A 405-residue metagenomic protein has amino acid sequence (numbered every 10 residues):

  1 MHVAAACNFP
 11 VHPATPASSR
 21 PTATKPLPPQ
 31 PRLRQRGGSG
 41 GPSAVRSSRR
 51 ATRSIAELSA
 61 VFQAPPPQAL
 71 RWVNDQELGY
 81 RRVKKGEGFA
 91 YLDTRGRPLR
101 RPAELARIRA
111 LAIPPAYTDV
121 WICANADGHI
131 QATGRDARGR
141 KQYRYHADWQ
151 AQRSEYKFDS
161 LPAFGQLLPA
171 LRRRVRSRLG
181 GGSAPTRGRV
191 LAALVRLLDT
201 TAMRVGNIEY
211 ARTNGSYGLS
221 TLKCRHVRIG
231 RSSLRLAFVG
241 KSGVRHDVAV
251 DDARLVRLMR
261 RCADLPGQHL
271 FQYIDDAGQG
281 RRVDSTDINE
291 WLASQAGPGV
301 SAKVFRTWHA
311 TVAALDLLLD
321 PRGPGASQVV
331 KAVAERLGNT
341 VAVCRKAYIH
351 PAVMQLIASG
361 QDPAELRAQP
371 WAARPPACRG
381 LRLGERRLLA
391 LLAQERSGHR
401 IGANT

Functional and structural regions predicted by a protein language model:
M1-A14, P28: Residue-level detector of structural "landmarks"
C7, A17-P21, P26, R36 (+1 more regions): Low-acidity, Ser/Thr- and Arg-rich intrinsically disordered low-complexity segments
L33-R36, P42-Y217, T221-A326, V330-L337 (+3 more regions): A positively charged, amphipathic N-terminal helix/segment that binds anionic biomolecules
M203, L318-G323, S359-P363, R396-R400: Short helix-capping/linker segments at secondary-structure and domain boundaries
A347, P351, I357, Q361-A372: Accessory, usually C-terminal, subdomains that scaffold auxiliary metal cofactors
V353-G360, P375-T405: Short, amphipathic C-terminal "tail helix"
